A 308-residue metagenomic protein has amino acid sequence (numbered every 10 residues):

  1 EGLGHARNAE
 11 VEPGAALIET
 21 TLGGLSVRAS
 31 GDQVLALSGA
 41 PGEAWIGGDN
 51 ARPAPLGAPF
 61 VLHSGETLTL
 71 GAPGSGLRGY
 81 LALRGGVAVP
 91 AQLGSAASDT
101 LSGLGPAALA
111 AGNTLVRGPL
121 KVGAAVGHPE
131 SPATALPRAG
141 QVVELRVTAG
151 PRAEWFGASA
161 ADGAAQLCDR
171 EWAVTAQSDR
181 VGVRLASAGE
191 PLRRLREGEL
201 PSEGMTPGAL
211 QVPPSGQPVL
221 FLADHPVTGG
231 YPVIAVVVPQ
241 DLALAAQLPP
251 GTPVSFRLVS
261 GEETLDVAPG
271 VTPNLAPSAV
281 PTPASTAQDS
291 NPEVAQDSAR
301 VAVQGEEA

Functional and structural regions predicted by a protein language model:
E1-A308: Conserved "landmark" site that anchors the functional core of diverse proteins
